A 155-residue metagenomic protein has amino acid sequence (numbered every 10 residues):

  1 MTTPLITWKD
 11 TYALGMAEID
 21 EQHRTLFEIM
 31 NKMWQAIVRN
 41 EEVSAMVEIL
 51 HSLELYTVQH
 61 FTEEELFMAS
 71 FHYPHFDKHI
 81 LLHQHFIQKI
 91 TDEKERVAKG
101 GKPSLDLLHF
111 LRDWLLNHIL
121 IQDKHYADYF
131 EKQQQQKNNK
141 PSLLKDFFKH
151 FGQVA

Functional and structural regions predicted by a protein language model:
M1-A155: Small-residue-biased structural context
